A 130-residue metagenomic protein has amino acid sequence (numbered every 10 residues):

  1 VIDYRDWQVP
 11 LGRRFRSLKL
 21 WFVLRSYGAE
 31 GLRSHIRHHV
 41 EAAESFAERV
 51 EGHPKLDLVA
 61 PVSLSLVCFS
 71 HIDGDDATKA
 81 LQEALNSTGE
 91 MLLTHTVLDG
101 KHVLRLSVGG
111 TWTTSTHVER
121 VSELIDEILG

Functional and structural regions predicted by a protein language model:
V1-W7, L11-R13, L24, G28-L129: Conserved C-terminal alpha-helix-loop-beta "cap" of PLP-dependent enzymes that closes/shapes the active-site mouth
F15-S17: Short, solvent-exposed loop/turn segments at the edges of secondary structure
